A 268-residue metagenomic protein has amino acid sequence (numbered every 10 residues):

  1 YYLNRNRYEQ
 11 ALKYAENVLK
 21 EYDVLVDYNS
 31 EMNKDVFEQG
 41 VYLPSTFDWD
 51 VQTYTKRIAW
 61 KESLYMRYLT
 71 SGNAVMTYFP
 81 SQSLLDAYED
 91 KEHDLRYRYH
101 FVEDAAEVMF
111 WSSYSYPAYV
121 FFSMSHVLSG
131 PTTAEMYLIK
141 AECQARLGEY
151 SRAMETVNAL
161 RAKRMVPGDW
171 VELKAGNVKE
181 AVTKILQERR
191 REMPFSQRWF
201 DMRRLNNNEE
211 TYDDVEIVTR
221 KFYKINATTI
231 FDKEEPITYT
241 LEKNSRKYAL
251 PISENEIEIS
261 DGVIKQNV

Functional and structural regions predicted by a protein language model:
Y1-L64, Y68-A74, S83, Y88-V268: Acidic/polar-rich alpha-helix caps and helix-coil junctions
